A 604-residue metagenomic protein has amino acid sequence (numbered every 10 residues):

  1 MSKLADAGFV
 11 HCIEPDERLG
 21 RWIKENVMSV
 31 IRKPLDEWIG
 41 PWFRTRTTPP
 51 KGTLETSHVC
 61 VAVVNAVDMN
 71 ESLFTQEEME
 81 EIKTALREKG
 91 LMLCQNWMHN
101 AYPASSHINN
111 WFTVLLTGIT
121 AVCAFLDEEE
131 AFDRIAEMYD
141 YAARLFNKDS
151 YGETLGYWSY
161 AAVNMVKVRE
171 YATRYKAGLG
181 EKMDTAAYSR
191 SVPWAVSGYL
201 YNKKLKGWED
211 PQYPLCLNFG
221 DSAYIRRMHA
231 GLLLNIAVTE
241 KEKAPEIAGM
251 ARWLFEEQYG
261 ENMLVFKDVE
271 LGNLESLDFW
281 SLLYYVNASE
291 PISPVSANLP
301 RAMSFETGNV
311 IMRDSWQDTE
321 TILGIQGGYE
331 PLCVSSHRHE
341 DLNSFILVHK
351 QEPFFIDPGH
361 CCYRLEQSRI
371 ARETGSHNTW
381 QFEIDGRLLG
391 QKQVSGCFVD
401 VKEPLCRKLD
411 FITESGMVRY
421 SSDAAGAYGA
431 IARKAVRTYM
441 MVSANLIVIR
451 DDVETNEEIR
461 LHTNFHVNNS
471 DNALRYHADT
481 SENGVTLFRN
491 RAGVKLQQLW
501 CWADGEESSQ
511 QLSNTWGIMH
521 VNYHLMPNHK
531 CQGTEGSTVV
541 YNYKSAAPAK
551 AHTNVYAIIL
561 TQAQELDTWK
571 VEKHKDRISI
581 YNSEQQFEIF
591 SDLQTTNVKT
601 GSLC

Functional and structural regions predicted by a protein language model:
M1-Y199, K204-L205: Aromatic-lined, polymer-binding surfaces characteristic of secreted/periplasmic polysaccharide-degrading enzymes
W22-K24, P358, Y556: Short hydrophobic alpha-helical segments that form membrane-spanning helices or hydrophobic packing faces of helical
T48-K51, C333-S335, Q367: Catalytic micro-motifs at enzyme active sites that drive phosphoryl/nucleotidyl and oxygen chemistry
G52, T56, F112, W158-A161 (+8 more regions): Active-site-proximal structural scaffolding
F125-D133, R174, G178, Q317-T319 (+3 more regions): Secondary-structure boundary elements
A162-F355, T413-E414, P548, T553-N554 (+1 more regions): Carbohydrate-active enzyme catalytic cores, enriched for enzymes that act on polyanionic acidic polysaccharides
K350-G359, L365-Q367: Accessory C-terminal segments flanking Radical SAM cores
C361, E366-C604: CBM-like, beta-strand-rich accessory domains located in the C-terminal region of large, secreted polysaccharide-active
